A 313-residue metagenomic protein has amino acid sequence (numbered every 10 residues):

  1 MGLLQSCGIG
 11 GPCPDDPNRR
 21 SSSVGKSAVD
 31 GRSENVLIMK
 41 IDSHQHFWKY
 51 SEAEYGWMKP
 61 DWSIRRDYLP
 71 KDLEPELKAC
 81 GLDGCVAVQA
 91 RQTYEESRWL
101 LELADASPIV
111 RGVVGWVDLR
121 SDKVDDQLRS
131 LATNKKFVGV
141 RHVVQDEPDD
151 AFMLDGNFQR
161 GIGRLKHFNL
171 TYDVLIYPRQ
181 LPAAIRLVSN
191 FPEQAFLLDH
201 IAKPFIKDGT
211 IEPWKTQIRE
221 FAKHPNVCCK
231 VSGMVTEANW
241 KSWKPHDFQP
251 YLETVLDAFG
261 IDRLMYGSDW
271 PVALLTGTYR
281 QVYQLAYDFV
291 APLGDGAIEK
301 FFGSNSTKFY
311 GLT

Functional and structural regions predicted by a protein language model:
M1-S6, S22: N-terminal export leaders
P14-P17: Alpha-helix boundary/capping motif
K26-I38: Short, Lys/Arg-enriched N-terminal segments with co-localized hydrophobic residues within the first ~10-30 amino acids
N35-F168, E212, F221, L285: Mid-domain alpha/beta scaffold segments of enzyme catalytic cores
L37-I41, I64-G84, E253-T254, A258-M265 (+1 more regions): Mid-to-C-terminal alpha-helical segments outside catalytic/metal-binding sites
H46, A90-R91, W116-R120, H142-D146 (+4 more regions): Active-site beta-loop-alpha junctions enriched in small/polar residues
E95-R111, P192-L198, F248-D257, Y279-F289: Short, electropositive alpha-helical surface patch
F152-M265: Catalytic pocket-lining loop regions of alpha/beta-barrel enzymes, especially the amidohydrolase/enolase/GH5 lineages
